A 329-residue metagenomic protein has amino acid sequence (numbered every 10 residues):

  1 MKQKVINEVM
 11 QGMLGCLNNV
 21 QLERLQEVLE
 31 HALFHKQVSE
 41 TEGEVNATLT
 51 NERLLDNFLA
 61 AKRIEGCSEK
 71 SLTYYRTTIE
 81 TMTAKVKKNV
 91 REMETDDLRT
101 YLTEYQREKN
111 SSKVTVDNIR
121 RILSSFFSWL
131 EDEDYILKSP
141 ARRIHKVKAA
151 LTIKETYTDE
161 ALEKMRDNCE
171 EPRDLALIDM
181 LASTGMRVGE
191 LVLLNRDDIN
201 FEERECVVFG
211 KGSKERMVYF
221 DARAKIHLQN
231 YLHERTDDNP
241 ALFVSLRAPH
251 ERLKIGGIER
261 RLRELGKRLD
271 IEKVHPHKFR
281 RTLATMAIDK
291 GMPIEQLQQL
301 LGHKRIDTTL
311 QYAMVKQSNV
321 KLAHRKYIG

Functional and structural regions predicted by a protein language model:
E27-A32, V218, M314-G329: DNA/chromatin major-groove-contacting recognition/catalytic segments
F34-V45, R53-K70, R76-I153: N-terminal core-binding DNA-recognition domain of tyrosine recombinases/integrases
V45, T156, K211-G212, L301 (+1 more regions): Catalytic-site neighborhood detector that most strongly recognizes the C-terminal catalytic loop/helix of tyrosine
E80, S124, L175-G189, E205-C206 (+1 more regions): Short pre-functional
I136, L151, D159-V188, G212-K214: Basic, Lys/Arg- and aromatic-enriched nucleic-acid-binding interface segment
D179, S183, R280-H303: C-terminal catalytic core of tyrosine-transesterase DNA break-rejoin enzymes
T184, L193-H227: Conserved tyrosine-mediated DNA breakage-rejoining catalytic core shared by Y-recombinases
D221-I271: Active-site/catalytic core of tyrosine-dependent DNA strand-transfer enzymes
